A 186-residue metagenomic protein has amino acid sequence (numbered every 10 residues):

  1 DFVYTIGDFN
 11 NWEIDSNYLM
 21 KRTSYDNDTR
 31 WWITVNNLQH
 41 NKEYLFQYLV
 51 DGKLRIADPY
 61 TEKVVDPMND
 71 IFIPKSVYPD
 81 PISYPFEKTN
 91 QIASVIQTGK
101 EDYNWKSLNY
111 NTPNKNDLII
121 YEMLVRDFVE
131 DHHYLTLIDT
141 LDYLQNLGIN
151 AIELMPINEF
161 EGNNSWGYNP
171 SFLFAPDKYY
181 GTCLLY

Functional and structural regions predicted by a protein language model:
D1-E43, D51-P74: Aromatic-rich carbohydrate-binding modules that target alpha-glucans
D1-I6, I56-D117: Basic K/R-rich, polyanion-interacting modules in nucleoproteins and related proteins
F9, S24, N37-Q39, L124-V129 (+2 more regions): Short, flexible loop/turn elements at secondary-structure junctions
D28, N116-L118, Y168-S171: Short, solvent-exposed loop/turn segments at the edges of secondary structure
I56-T61, D131-T136, P156, N163-G167: Short, solvent-exposed loop/turn and secondary-structure capping segments
E87, V95-A151: An acidic-aromatic substrate-binding cleft motif
L144-Y186: Aromatic-lined carbohydrate-binding/catalytic grooves of carbohydrate-active enzymes
